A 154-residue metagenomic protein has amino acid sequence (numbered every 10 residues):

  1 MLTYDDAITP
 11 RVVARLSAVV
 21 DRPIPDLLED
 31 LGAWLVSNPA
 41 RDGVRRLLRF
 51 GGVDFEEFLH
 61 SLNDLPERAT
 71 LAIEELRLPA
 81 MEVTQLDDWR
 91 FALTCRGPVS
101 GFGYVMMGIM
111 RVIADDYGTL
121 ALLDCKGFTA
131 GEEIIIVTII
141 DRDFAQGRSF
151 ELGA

Functional and structural regions predicted by a protein language model:
T9-G103: Amphipathic interaction/junction segments at domain boundaries or subunit interfaces
L76-T94, V99, G103, T119-A154: Short terminal or interdomain "cap/linker" segment that borders an active site or interface and mediates
V105-L120: Short, non-transmembrane amphipathic alpha-helical segments
